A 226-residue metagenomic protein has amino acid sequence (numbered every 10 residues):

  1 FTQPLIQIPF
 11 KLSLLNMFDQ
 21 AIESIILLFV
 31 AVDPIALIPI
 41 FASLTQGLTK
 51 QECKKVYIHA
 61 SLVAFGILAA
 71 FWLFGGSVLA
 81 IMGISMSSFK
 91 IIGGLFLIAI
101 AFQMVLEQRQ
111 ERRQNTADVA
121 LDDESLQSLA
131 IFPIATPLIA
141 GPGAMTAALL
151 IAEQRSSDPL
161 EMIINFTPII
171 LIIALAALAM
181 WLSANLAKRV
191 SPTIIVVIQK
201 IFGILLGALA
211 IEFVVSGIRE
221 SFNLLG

Functional and structural regions predicted by a protein language model:
K11-A31, Q114-A135: Small-residue-enriched transmembrane helix starts and helix-helix packing motifs in multi-pass inner-membrane proteins
F18-I25, A80-I91, S156-P168, N223-G226: Interfacial loop-to-helix junctions that mark the boundaries of transmembrane helices in multi-pass membrane
Q20-A70: Juxtamembrane transmembrane-helix termini in multi-pass membrane transport proteins
L27-F29, I38-T45, F132-P137, M145-Q154: Generic transmembrane alpha-helix signature in multi-pass membrane proteins, especially transporters/channels
T49-K50, A70-G93, L175-E220: Transmembrane-helix boundary and interhelical-loop signature of multi-pass inner-membrane proteins
K50-G76, R155-K188: A small-residue-rich subset of transmembrane alpha-helices
K54-Q108: Membrane helix-loop-helix hairpins that form the core translocation module of multi-pass transporters
F96-D118, A210-E220: Transmembrane helix exit motif
